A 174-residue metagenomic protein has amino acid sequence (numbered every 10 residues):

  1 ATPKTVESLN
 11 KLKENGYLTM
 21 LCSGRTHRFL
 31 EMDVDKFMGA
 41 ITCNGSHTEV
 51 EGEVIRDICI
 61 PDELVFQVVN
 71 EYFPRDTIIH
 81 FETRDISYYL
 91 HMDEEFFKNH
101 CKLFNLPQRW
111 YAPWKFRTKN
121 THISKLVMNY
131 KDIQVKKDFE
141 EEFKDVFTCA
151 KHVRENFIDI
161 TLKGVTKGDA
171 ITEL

Functional and structural regions predicted by a protein language model:
A1: Catalytic phosphate/metal-binding cores of nucleic-acid and nucleotide-processing enzymes, i.e., regions that mediate
T5-F96: Active-site phosphate-binding/coordination module
Q67, T77-L174: Conserved acidic, metal-coordinating active-site core of Asp-based, Mg2+-dependent phosphoryl-transfer enzymes
